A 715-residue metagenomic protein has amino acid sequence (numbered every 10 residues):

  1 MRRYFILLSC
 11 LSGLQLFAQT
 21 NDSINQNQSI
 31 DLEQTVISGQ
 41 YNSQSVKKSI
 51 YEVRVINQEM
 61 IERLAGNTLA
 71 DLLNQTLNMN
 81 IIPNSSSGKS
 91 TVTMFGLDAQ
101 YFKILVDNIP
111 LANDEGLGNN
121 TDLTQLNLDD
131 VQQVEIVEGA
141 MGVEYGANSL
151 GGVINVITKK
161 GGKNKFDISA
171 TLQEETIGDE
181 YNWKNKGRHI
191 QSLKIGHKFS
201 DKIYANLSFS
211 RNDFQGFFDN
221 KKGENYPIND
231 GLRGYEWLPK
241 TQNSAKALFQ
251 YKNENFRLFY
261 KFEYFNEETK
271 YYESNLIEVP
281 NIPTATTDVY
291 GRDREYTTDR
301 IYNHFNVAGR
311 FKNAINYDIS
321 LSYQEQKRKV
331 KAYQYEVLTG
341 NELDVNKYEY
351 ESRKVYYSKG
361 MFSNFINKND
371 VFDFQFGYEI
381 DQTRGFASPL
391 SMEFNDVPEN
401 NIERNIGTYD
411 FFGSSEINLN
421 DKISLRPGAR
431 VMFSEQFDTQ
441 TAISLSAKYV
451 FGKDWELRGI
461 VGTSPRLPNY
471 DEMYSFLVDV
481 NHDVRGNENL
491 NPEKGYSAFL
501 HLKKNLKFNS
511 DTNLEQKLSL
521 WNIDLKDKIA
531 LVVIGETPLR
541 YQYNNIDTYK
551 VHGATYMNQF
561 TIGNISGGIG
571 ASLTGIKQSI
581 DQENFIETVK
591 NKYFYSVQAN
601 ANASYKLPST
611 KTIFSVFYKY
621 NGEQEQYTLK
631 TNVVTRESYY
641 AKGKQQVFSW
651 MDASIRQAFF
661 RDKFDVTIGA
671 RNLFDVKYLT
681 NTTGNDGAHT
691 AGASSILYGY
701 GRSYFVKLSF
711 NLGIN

Functional and structural regions predicted by a protein language model:
Y4, F214-Q215, G622-L629, Q657-N715: C-terminal beta-signal and adjacent terminal beta-strands/loops of Gram-negative outer-membrane beta-barrel proteins
T20-N21, F214-Y226, D230-K246, Q250-R310 (+1 more regions): Flexible loop and strand-edge segments within Gram-negative outer membrane beta-barrel domains
D31-E62, T91: N-terminal periplasmic "start-of-domain" segments of outer-membrane beta-barrel proteins
V53, A70-P110: Extracytoplasmic beta-strand/coil segments of soluble accessory domains associated with Gram-negative outer-membrane
P110-E138, L193: Short acidic/polar hinge/loop motifs at secondary-structure boundaries that mediate gating or recognition
Q125-S169: A beta-strand signature from Gram-negative outer-membrane beta-barrel systems, especially the internal plug domain
N316-A332, V450, R458, N491-K550: Membrane-embedded beta-barrel scaffold of Gram-negative outer-membrane proteins
D421, E515, S519-D524, N544-T631 (+1 more regions): Gram-negative outer-membrane beta-barrel transporters
